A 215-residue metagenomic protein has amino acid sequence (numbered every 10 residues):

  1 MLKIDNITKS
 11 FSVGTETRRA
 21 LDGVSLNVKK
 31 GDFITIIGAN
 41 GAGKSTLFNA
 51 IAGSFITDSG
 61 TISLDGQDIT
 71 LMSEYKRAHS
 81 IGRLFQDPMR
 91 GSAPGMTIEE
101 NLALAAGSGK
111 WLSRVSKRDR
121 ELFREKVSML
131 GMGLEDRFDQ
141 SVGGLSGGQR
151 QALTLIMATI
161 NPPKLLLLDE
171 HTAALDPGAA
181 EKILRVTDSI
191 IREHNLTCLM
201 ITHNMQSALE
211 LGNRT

Functional and structural regions predicted by a protein language model:
T15, D68-G82, P94, L112-S116: ABC ATPase NBD coupling module
I37-A39: The feature captures the beta-strand-to-loop junction immediately N-terminal to the Walker
A52: Helix-to-loop junction immediately C-terminal to a conserved catalytic motif
G60-Q67: Conserved ABC transporter NBD signature motif
I160-K164: A short, proline-enriched helix->beta-strand linker immediately N-terminal to the Walker B motif in ABC-type P-loop
L166-D169: Catalytic Walker B motif of ABC-type/P-loop ATPase nucleotide-binding domains
E181-E193: Helical segment within the ABC ATPase nucleotide-binding domain
T202-H203: H-loop/switch region of ABC-family ATPase nucleotide-binding domains
